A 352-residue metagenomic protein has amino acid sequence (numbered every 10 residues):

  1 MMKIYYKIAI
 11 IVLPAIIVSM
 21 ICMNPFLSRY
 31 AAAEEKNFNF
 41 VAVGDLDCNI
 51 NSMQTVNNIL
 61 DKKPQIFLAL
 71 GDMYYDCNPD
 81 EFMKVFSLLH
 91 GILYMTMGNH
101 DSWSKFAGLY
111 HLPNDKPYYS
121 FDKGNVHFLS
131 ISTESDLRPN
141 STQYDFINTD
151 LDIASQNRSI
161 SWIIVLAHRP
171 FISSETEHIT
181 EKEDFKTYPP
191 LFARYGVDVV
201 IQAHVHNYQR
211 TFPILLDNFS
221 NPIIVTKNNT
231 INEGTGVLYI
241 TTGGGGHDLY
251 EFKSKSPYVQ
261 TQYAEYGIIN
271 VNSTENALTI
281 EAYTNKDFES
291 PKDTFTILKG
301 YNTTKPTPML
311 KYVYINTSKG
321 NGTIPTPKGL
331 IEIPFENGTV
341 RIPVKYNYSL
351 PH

Functional and structural regions predicted by a protein language model:
M1-A33, I342, L350-H352: Secretory targeting signatures
F26-E81, S173-S174: N-terminal active-site segment of His-dependent metallophosphoesterases
E34, L249-T323: A short C-terminal boundary segment appended to hydrolase-like catalytic domains
F40, F67, F128, I163-I164: Hydrophobic beta-strand anchors of alpha/beta hydrolase catalytic cores
D45, G71-D72, G98-N99, H168 (+1 more regions): Active-site glycine-centered loops adjacent to acidic/histidine catalytic or metal-binding residues that shape
N78-I163, E177-Y188, A193, V199 (+1 more regions): Extended active-site neighborhood of metal-dependent phosphoesterases/phosphodiesterases
G322-I324, G329-P334, T339-P343: Short linear proline/tyrosine/threonine-rich motifs used for host-factor recruitment and membrane trafficking/assembly
